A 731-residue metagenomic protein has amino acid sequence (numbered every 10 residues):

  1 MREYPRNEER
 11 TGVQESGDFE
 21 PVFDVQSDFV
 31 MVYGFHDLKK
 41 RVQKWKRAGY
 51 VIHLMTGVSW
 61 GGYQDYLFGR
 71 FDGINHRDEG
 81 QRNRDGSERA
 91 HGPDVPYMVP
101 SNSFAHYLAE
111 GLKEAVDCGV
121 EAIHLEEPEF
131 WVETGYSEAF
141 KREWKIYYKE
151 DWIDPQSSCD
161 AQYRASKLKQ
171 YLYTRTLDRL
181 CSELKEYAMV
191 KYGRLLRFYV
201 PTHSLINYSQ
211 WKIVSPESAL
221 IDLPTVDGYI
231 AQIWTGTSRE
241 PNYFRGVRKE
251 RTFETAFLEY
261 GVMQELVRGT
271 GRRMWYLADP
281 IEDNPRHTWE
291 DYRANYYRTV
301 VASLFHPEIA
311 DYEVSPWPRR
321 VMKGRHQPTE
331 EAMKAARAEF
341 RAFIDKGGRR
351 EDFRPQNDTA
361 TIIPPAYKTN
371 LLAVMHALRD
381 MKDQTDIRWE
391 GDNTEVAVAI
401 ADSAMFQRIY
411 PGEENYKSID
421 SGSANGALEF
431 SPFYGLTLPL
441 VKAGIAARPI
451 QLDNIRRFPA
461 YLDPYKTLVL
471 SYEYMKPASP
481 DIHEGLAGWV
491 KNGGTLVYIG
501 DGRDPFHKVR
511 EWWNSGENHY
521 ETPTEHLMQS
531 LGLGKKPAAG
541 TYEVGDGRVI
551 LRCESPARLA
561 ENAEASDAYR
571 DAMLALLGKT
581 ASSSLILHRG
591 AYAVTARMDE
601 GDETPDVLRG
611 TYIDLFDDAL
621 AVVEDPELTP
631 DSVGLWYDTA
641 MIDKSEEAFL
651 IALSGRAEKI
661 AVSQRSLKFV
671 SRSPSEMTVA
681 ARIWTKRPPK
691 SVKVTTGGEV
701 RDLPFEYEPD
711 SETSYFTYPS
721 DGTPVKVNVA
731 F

Functional and structural regions predicted by a protein language model:
Y4-K44, E114-A122, P224-Y229, T299-D311 (+2 more regions): Catalytic domains of carbohydrate-active enzymes, especially glycoside hydrolases
R6-E15, H53-G57, H124-E127, Y163-I213 (+4 more regions): Aromatic-lined carbohydrate-recognition surfaces of secreted/lumenal glycan-active proteins
T11-F23, D28-R41, S59-Y63, W131-V132 (+7 more regions): Acidic-and-aromatic substrate-binding clefts and catalytic sites of carbohydrate-active enzymes
V25-Y33, R89-Y107, C159-T176, S204 (+5 more regions): The substrate-binding groove and active-site-proximal loops of carbohydrate-active enzymes, especially glycoside
Y33-H91, A122-V132, A188-V200: Glycine-rich, aromatic-flanked loop segments that form ligand/cofactor-binding clefts across common enzyme folds
L54-C118, W152-Y171, D178: Active-site-adjacent "subsite" loops/lids of carbohydrate-active enzymes
A188, F198-F433, P537, L551-E554 (+2 more regions): Hydrophobic targeting/anchoring helices
Y472-S666, V670-R672, A681-I683, V729: A conserved amphipathic helix/loop scaffold that creates a polar/acidic microenvironment used either to coordinate
